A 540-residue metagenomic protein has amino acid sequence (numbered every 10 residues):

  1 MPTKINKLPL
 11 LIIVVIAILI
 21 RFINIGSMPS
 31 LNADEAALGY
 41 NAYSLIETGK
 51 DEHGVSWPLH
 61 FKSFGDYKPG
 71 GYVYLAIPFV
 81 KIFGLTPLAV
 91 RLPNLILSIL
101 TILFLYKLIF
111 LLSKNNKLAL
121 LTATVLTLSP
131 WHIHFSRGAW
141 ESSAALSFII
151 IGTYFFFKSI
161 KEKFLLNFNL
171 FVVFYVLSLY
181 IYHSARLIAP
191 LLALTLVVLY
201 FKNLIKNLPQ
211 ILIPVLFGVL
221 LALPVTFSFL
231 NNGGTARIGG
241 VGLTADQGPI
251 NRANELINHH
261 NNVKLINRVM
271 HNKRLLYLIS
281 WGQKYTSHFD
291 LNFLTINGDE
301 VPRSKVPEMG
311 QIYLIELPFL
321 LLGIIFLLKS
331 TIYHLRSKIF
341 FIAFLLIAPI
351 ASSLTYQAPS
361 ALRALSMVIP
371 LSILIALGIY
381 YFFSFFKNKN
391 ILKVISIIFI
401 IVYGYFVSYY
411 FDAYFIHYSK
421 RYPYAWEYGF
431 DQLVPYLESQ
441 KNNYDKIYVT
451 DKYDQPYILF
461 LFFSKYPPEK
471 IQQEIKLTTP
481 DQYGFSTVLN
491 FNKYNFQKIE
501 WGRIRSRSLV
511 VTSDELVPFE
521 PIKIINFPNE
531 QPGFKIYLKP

Functional and structural regions predicted by a protein language model:
P2-N254, V263-I266, L275, K284-K329 (+1 more regions): Membrane-integral, polyisoprenol-dependent glycosyltransferases of the GT-C/oligosaccharyltransferase superfamily
L38, G71, W281, Y285 (+2 more regions): Stable alpha-helical elements in mature extracytoplasmic
S44-T48, K81, N292, Y436-Q440 (+2 more regions): Structured segments of extracytoplasmic/periplasmic soluble domains in secreted or envelope-associated proteins
T48-K50, G54, N251-N262, F430-T450: Short extracytoplasmic
F61, G310, L392, S396-K441 (+2 more regions): Membrane-proximal, lumen/periplasm-facing interface regions of secretory-pathway glyco- and lipid-modifying enzymes
V197, F383-F386, S464-P467: Active-site catalytic pocket residues across diverse enzymes, especially alpha/beta-hydrolases
Q210, P214, L223-L230, R237-T244 (+3 more regions): Transmembrane helical bundles and short interhelical boundary loops of multi-pass, membrane-embedded
D431, E438-D454, F463-P540: Luminal/periplasmic acceptor-recognition loop/helix of membrane-associated glycosyltransferases
